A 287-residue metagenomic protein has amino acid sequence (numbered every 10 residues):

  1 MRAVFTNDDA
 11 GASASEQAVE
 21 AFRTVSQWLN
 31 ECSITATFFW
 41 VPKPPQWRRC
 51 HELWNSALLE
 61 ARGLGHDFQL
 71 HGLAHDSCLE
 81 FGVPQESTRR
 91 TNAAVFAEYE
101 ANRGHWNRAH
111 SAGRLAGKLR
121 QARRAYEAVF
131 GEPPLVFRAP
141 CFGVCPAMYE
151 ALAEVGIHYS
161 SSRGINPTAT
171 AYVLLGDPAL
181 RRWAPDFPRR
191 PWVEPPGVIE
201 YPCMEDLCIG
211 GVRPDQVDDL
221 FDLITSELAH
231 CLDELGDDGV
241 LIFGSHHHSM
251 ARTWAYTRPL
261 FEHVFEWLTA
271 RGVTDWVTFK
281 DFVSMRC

Functional and structural regions predicted by a protein language model:
M1-A3, C32-A36, L64-F68, G131-L135 (+3 more regions): Short, well-ordered coil/turn segments that N-cap beta-strands
M1-D67, T269, V273, V283: Active-site beta->alpha N-cap acidic-glycine motif
D8, H71, F137, L152 (+1 more regions): Conserved, mostly hydrophobic/aromatic
A10-E20, V41-W54, D76-F81, R138-A147 (+5 more regions): Acidic-and-aromatic substrate-binding clefts and catalytic sites of carbohydrate-active enzymes
S26, E52-D67, A184-V193, E227-L235 (+1 more regions): Short amphipathic alpha-helices and their capping/turn segments at secondary-structure boundaries
S33-A36, D219-C287: C-terminal domain-boundary segment and adjacent tail
T35, F39-C145, P202-C208, F243-M250: Metal-dependent polysaccharide deacetylase catalytic core of the NodB/CE4 family, i.e., the active-site-bearing domain
S77, V136-G236: Active-site-adjacent pocket scaffolds in enzyme catalytic domains
